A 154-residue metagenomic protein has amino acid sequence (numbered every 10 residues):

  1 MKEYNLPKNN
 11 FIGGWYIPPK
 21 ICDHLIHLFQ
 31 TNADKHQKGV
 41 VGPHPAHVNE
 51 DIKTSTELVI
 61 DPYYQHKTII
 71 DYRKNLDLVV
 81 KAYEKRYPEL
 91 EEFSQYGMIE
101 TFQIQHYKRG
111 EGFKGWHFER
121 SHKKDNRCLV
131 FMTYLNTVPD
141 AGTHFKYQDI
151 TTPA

Functional and structural regions predicted by a protein language model:
M1-Q95: Non-heme Fe(II)/2-oxoglutarate
R73, D77-A154: Catalytic core of non-heme Fe(II) oxygenases with the double-stranded beta-helix
